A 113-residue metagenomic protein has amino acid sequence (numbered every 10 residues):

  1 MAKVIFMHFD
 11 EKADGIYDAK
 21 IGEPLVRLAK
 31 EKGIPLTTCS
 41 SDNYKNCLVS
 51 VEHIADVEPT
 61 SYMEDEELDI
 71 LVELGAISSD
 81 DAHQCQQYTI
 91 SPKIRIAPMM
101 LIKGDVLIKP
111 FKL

Functional and structural regions predicted by a protein language model:
M1-L113: Signature of N-terminal electron-transfer/Fe-S-associated modules in redox systems
